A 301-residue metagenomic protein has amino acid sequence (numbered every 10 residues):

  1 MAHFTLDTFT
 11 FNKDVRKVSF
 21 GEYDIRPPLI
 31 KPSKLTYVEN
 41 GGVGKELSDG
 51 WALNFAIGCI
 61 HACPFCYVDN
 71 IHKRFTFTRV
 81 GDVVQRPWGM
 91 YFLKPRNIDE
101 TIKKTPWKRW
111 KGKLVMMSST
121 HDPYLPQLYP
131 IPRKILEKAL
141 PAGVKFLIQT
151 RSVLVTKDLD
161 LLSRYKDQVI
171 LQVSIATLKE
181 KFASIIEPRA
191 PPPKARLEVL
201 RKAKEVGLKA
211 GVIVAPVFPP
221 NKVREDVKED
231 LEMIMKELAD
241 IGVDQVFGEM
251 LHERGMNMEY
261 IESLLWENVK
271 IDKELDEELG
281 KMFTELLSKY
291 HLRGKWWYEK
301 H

Functional and structural regions predicted by a protein language model:
M1-E22, K222-H301: Auxiliary Fe-S-binding modules of radical SAM enzymes
F20-I170, K181: Conserved Radical SAM active-site core
V115-M117, F146-I148, L171-V173, A210-V214 (+2 more regions): Hydrophobic faces of well-ordered beta-strands that scaffold small-molecule active sites in alpha/beta enzyme cores
H121-P123, S152-L154, T177-K179, P216-P219 (+2 more regions): Active-site-proximal loop/turn and secondary-structure-junction residues that shape catalytic pockets, frequently
P130-R133, P193-K194, D226-I234: Charged helix-capping and loop-helix junction motifs
L140, S163-K166, E198-G207, T284-S288: Surface-exposed amphipathic alpha-helices with a cationic face
S163-K179, D244-E253: Non-cysteine beta-strand/loop elements that form the S-adenosyl-L-methionine
L178, F182-R189, K202-K228: Conserved strand-turn element in the central/C-terminal portion of the radical SAM core barrel that lines
